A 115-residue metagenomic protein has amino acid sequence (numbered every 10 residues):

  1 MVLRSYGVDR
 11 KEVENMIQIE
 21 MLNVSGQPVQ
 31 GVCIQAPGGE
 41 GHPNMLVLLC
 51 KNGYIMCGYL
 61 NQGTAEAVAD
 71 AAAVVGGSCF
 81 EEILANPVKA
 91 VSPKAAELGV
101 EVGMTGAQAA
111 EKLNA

Functional and structural regions predicted by a protein language model:
M1-N15: Short, Lys/Arg-enriched N-terminal segments with co-localized hydrophobic residues within the first ~10-30 amino acids
M16-A115: Residues that scaffold, gate, or flank divalent-cation-dependent active/transport sites
